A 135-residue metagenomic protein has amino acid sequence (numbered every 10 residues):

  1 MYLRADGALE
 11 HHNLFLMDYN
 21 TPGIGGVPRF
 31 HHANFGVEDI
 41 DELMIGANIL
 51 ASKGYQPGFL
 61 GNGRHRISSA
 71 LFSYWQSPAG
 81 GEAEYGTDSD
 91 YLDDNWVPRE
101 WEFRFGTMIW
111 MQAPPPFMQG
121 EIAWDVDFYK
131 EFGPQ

Functional and structural regions predicted by a protein language model:
M1-H31, G36-V37, H65-Y91: Conserved short beta-strand elements that form part of the metal-binding/catalytic scaffold of enzyme active sites
A8-H11, D41-N48: Extended intrinsically disordered, low-complexity coil regions enriched in Ser, Thr, Gly, Ala and often Pro
G26-R29, E42-G46, G58-F59, A83 (+1 more regions): Extended hydrophobic-aromatic, low-complexity segments
G36-V37, E42, K53: Glycine-enriched catalytic-core subsegment of oxygenase/oxidase enzymes
A47-R66, L71-Y74: Extended, compositionally biased non-globular segments
K53, P98-Q135: Intrinsic disorder/low-complexity detector
G58-L60, E82-T87, R99-W101, M108-Q112: Glycine-rich loops and low-complexity Gly/Arg-rich segments that provide flexible linkers or classic glycine-based
L71-F72, V97-R99: Histidine/acidic-residue-rich catalytic or RNA/ligand-binding cores of hydrolases and nuclease-related proteins
